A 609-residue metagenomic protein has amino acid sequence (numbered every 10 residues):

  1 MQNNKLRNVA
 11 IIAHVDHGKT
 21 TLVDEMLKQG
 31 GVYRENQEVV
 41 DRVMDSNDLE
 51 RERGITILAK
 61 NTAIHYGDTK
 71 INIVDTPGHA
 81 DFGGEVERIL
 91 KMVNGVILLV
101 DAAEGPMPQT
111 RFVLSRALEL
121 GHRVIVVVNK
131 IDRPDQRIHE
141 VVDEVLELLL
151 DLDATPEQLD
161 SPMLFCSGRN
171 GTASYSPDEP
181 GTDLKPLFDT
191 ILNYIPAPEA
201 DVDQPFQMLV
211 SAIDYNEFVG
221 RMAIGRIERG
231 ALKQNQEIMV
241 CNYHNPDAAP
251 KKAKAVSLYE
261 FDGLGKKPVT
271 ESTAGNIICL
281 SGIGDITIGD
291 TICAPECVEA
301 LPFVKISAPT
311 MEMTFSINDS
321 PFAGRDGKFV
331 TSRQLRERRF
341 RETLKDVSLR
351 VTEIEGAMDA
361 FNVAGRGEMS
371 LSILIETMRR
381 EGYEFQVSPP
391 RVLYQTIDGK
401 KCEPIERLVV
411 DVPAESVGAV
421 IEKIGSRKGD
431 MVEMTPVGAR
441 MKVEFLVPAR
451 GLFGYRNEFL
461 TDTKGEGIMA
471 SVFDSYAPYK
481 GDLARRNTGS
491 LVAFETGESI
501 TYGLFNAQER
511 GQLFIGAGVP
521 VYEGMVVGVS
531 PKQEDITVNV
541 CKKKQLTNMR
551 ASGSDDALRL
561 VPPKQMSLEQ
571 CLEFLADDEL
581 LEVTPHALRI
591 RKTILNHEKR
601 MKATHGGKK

Functional and structural regions predicted by a protein language model:
M1-V100, E104, E144, I213: P-loop NTPase switch module centered on the Walker A-proximal segment
V39-D41, V126, L152-L164, P198-L209 (+9 more regions): Interdomain boundary/hinge elements
R123, R133-P196: Canonical P-loop GTPase G-domain recognition
S167, E355-S370: Short glycine/threonine-rich beta-strand-turn micro-motifs
Q207-M313, A323-R325, R336, T488 (+3 more regions): Conserved nucleotide-binding/hydrolysis modules and their immediate coupling elements across P-loop/ASCE NTPase motors
A231, G284-D285, G365-L371, A414-V417 (+1 more regions): Helix N-cap motif at beta-to-alpha junctions
F261, K266-V269, C402, V447 (+3 more regions): Long insertion/accessory domains within large nucleic-acid-processing enzymes
S320-T343, A557, V561: A short, contiguous, amphipathic alpha-helix enriched in charged residues
